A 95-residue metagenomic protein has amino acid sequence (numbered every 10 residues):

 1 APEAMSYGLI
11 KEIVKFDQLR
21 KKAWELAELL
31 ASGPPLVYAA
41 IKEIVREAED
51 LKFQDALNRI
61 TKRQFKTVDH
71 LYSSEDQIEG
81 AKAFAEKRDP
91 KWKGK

Functional and structural regions predicted by a protein language model:
A1, I10-R59, W92-K95: C-terminal long alpha-helix characteristic of the crotonase
A4, I41, F84: Terminal peptide-recognition signature
M5, R59-R63: Alpha-helix N-cap/N′ positions at the starts of helices
Y7-G8, K87: Structural motif
A40, Q64-T67, G80: Hydrophobic alpha-helical segments typical of transmembrane helices and their membrane-interface/capping positions
I44, K66-Y72: Helix-loop "lid/cap" segments that line or gate small-molecule binding pockets
S73-Q77, A83: Interdomain hinge/lid region at the active-site interface of Rossmann-like NAD(P)-dependent oxidoreductases
K82-K95: Terminal low-complexity tails and localization/encapsulation signals of metabolic enzymes
